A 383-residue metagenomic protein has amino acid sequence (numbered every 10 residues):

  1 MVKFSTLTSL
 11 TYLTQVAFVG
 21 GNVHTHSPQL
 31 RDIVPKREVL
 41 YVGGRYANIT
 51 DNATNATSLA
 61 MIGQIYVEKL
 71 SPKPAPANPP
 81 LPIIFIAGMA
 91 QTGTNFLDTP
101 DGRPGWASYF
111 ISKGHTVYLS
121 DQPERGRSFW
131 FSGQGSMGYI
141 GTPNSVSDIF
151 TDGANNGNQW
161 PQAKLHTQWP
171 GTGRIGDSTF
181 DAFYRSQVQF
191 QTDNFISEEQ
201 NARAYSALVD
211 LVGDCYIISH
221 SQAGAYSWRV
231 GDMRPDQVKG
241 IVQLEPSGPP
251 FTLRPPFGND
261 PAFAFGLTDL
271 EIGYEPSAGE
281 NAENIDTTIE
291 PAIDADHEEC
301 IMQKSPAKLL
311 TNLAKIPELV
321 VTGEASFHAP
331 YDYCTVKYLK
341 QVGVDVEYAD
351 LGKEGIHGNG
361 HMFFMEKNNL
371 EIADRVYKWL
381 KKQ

Functional and structural regions predicted by a protein language model:
M1-V23: Fungal secretory targeting signals
V23-A77: N-terminal cap/lid segment of alpha/beta-hydrolase-fold proteins
A75, P170, I175, R185-Q189 (+1 more regions): Conserved acidic catalytic loop of the alpha/beta-hydrolase fold
N78-G88: Short beta-strand element of the alpha/beta-hydrolase
M89-D101, A107-K113, Y118, G126-R127 (+2 more regions): Short substrate-entry loop that stabilizes the transition state in hydrolases
I218-S227: Gly/Ala-rich beta-loop-alpha elbow adjacent to hydrolase catalytic centers
A314, V320-T322: Short beta-strand/loop motif that positions the catalytic acidic residue of the alpha/beta-hydrolase fold
E354-Q383: Catalytic active-site module of serine/aspartate enzymes centered on a nucleophile-bearing elbow/loop
